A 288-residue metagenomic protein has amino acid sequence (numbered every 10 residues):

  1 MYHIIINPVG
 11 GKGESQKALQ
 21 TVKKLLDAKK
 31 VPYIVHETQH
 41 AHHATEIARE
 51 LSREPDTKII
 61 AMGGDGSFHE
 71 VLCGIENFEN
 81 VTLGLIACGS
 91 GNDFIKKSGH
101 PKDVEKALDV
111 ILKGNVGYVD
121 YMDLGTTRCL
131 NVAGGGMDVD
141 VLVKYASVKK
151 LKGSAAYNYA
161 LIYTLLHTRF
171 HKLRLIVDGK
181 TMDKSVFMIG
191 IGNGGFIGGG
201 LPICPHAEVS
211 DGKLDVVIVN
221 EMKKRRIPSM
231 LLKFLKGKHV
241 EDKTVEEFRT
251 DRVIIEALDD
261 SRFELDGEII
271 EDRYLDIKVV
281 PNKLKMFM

Functional and structural regions predicted by a protein language model:
M1-I59, C73, K180: ATP/NTP phosphate-donor binding region
P8, M62-G64, I86-C88, N193: Glycine-rich beta-strand-to-loop/alpha-helix junction loops that act as flexible
S15, V177, D183, E208 (+1 more regions): ATP/nucleoside-binding phosphotransfer catalytic cores, i.e., glycine-rich phosphate-binding loops
K29, N77-F187: Catalytic core of DAGKc-family lipid kinases
S67-E79: Short Gly/Thr/Asp-enriched flexible loops that form oxyanion-binding sites at enzyme active sites
G134, D138, G190-I203, I269: Glycine-rich phosphate/pyrophosphate-binding beta-alpha loops
K149-A156, P205-R225: Gly/Ser/Thr-rich active-site loops/lids in small-molecule metabolic enzymes that frequently grip phosphoryl groups
